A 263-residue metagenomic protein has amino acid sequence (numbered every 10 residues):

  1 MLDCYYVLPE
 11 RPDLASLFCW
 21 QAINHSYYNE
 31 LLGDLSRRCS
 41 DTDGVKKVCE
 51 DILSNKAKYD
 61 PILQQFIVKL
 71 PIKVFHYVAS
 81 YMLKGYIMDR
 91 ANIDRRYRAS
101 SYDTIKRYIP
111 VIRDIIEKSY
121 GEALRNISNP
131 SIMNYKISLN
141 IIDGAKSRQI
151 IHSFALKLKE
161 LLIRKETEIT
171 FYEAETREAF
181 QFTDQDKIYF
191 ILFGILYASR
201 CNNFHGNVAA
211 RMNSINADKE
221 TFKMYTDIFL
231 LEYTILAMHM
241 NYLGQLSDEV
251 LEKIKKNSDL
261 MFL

Functional and structural regions predicted by a protein language model:
M1-Q21, S26-S36: Charged alpha-helical initiation segments
C4-V7, N29, N55, K69 (+8 more regions): Surface-exposed polar/charged interaction patches
L14-C19, I62, L192, S199: Residue-level detector of well-ordered alpha-helical segments, enriched for hydrophobic/aromatic packing positions
S26-V68: Adenosine ribonucleotide-centric catalytic and binding domains
T42-K46, I105-Y108, S147: Short amphipathic alpha-helical segments that mediate assembly, nucleic-acid/protein binding, or membrane association
V48-D51, I62, V111, I115 (+1 more regions): Charge-rich, solvent-exposed alpha-helical interaction surfaces
V68-K106, P110-R113, I188-M212: Histidine-centered, metal-coordinating catalytic motifs and their short helical/loop contexts
E117-L263: Polyanionic, low-complexity intrinsically disordered segments
